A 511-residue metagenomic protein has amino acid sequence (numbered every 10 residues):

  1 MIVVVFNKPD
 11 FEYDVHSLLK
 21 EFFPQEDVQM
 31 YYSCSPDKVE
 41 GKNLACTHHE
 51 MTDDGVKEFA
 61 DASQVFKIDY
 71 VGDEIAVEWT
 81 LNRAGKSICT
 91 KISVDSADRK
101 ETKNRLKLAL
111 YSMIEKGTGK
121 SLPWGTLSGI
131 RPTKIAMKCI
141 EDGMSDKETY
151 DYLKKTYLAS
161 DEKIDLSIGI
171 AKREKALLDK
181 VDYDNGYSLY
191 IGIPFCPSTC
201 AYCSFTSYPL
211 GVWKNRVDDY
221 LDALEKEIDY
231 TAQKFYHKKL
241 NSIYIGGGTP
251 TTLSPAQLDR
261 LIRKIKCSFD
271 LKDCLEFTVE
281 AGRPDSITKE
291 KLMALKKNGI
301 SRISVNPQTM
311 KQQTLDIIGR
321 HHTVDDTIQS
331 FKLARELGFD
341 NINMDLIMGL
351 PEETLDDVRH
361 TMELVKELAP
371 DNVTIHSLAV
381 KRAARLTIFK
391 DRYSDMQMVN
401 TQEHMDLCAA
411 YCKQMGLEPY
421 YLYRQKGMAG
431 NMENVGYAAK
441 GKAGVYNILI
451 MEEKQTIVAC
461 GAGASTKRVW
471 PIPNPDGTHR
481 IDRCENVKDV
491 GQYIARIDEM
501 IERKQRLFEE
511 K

Functional and structural regions predicted by a protein language model:
M1-D146, L224, K440-K511: Radical SAM enzyme core and accessory elements
F11, G169-I170, Y202, V279: Key residue(s) within conserved catalytic/signature motifs
E26-Y32, C46, A383-C460: A C-terminal junction/extension of Radical SAM enzymes
V77-W79, I191, V305: Short beta-strand motif preference
T118-S121, E141-L189: N-terminal [4Fe-4S]-dependent radical SAM core
D184-D219: Canonical Radical SAM [4Fe-4S] cluster-binding loop centered on the CxxxCxxC motif and its immediate flanking residues
G192, S304, N372-S377, I448 (+1 more regions): Beta-strand scaffold of nucleotide-dependent catalytic cores
S207-C408: Conserved non-cysteine loop/helix-boundary elements of the Radical SAM core domain that shape
